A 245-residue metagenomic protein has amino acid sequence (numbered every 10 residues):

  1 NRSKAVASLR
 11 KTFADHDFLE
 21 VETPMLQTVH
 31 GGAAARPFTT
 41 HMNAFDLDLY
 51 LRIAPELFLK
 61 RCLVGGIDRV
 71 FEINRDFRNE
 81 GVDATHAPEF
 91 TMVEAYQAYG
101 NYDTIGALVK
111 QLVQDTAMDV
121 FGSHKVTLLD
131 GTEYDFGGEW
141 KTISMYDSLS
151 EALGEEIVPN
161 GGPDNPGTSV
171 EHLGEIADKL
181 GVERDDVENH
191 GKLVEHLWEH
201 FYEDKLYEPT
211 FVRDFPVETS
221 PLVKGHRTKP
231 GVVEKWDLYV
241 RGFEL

Functional and structural regions predicted by a protein language model:
N1-H16, V21-H30: Extended, charge-rich, solvent-exposed interface segments
P24-A117, Y134-D135, E139-L245: A translation/RNA-centric and nucleic-acid-associated enzymatic feature enriched in Class II aminoacyl-tRNA synthetases
T116-V126: Flexible helix-coil linker/hinge segments at domain or subdomain boundaries
L128-E133: Short linear capping/connector segments at secondary-structure termini
